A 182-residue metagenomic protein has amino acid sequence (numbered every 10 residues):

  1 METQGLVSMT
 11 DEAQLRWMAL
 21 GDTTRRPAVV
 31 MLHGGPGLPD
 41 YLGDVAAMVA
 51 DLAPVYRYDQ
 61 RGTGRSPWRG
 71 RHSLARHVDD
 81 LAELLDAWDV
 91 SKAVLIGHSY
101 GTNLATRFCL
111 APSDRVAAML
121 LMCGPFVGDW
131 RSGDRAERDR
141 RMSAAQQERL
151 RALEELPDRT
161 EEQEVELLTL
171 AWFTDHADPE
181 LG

Functional and structural regions predicted by a protein language model:
M1-S8: A domain-start/cap signature at the N-terminus of enzymes
M9-P67, L84: Conserved HGGG/HGGXW glycine-rich cap/lid loop of the alpha/beta-hydrolase fold
G43-D44, W68-G70, W130-R135: Short aromatic-enriched loop/helix-cap "lid" or pocket-rim segments at secondary-structure transitions that line
V45-A50, H72-A75, A136-D139: Glycine-rich, phosphate-binding/catalytic loops in enzymes
Y56, Q60-Y100: Active-site loop/oxyanion-hole signature of alpha/beta-hydrolase fold enzymes
S91-G133: Conserved hydrolase catalytic core segment
A117-E155: Flexible "cap/lid" loop of the alpha/beta hydrolase fold
R140, E148-G182: Alpha/beta-hydrolase
